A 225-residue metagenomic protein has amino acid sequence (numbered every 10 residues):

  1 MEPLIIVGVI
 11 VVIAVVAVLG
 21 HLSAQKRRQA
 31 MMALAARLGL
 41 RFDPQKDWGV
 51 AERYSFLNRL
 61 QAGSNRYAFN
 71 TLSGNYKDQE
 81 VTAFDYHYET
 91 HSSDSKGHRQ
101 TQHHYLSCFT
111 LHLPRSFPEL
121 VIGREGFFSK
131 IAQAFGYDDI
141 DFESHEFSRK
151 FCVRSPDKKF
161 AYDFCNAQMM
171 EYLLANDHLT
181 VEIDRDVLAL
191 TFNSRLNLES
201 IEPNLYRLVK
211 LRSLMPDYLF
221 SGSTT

Functional and structural regions predicted by a protein language model:
M1-I10: Feature marks short, highly hydrophobic, charge-poor N-terminal signal-anchor/signal peptide-like helices that anchor
V11-V15, L188: General secondary-structure edge motif
V15-L38: Transmembrane-cytosolic junction motif
A30-R53, L57-T225: Charged, low-complexity intrinsically disordered regions
